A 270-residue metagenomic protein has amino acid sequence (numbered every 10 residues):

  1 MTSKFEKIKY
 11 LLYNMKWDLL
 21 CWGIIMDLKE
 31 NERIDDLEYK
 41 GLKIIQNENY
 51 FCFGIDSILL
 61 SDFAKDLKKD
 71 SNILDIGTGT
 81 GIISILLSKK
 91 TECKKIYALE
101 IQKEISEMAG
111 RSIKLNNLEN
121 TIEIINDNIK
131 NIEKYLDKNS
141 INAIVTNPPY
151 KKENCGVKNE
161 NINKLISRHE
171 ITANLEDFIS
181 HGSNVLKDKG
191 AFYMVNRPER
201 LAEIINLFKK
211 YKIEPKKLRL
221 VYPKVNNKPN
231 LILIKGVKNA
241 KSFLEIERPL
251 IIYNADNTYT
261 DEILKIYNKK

Functional and structural regions predicted by a protein language model:
D27-L67: Class I SAM-dependent transferase core
I45, E123-I125, K216-R219: General small-molecule cofactor/ligand-binding pocket signal
N49, T172-P223, N227-P229: Conserved Class I SAM-dependent methyltransferase catalytic core
D62-D137, A143-V157: Conserved SAM/SAH cofactor-binding pocket of Class I
P148-D177: Mobile active-site "lid"/loop adjacent to the S-adenosyl-L-methionine
K228-K270: SAM/dcSAM-binding transferase cores
